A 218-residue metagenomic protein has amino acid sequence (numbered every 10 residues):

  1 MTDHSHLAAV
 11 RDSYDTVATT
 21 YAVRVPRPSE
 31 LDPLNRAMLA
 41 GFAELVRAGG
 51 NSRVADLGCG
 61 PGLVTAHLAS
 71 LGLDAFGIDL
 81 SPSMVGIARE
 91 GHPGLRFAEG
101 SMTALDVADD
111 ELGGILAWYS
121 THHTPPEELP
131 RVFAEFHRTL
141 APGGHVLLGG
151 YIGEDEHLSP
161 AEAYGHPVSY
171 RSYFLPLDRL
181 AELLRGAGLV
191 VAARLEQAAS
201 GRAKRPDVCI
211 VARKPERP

Functional and structural regions predicted by a protein language model:
M1-G49, E154: Conserved class I S-adenosyl-L-methionine
R53-L57, P61-A104: Class I SAM-dependent methyltransferase SAM/SAH-binding core
T103-I115: A short acidic, Gly/Pro-enriched loop at the edge of an enzyme's catalytic core that lines a small-molecule cofactor
P130-P142: A short glycine-rich, Lys/Arg-flanked "PGG" loop and its adjoining helix->strand segment in the class I
G144-G150: Conserved beta-strand signature within the Rossmann-like core of class I S-adenosyl-L-methionine
I152-R171: Short, glycine-/aromatic-enriched active-site segment of Class I SAM-dependent methyltransferases
S172-A187: Short alpha-helix
A199-P218: Core SAM-dependent methyltransferase catalytic element
